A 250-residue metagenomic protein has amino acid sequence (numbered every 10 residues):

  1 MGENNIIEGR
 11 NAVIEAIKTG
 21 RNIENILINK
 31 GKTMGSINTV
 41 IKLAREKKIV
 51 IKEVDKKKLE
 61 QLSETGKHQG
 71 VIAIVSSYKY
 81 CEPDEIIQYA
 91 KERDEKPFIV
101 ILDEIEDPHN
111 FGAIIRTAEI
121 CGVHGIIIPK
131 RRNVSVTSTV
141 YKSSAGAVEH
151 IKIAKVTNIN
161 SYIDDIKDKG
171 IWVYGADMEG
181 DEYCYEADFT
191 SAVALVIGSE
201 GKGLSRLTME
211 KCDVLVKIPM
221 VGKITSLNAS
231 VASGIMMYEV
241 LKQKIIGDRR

Functional and structural regions predicted by a protein language model:
M1-Y89: N-terminal positively charged helical leader segments and presequences
N5, N29, D103-E104, P129 (+4 more regions): Glycine- and other small-residue-rich loops at beta-strand/loop junctions that grip anionic moieties
I14, Y141-A145, M209-R250: Structured adenosyl-cofactor binding patch, chiefly the S-adenosyl-L-methionine
E15-R21, Q88-E182: RNA substrate-binding interface of SAM-dependent RNA methyltransferases
R45, I163-K167, L241: Surface-exposed amphipathic alpha-helices with a cationic face
Y174-N228: Active-site/ligand-binding-proximal alpha/beta "capping" segment
